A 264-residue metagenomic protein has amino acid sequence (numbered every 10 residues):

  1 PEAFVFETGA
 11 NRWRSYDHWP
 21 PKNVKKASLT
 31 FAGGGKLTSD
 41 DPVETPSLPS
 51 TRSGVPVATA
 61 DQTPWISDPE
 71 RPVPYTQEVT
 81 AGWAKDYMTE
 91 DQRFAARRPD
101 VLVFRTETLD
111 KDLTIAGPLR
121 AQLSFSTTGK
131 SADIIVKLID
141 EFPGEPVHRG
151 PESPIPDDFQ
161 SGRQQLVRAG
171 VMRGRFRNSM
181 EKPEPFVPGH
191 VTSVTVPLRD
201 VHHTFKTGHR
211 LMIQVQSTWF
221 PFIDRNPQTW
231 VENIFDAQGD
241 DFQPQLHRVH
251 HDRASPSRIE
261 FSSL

Functional and structural regions predicted by a protein language model:
P1-L264: C-terminal, loop-rich substrate-recognition/catalytic regions characterized by aromatic stacking residues
